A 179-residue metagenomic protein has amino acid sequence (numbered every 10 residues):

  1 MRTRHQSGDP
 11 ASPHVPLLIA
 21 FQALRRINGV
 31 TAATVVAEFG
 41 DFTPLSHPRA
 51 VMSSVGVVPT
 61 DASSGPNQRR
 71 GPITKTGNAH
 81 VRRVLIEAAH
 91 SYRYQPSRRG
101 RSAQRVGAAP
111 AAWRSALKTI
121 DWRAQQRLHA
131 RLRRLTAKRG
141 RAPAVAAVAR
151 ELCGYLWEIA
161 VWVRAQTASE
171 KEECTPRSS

Functional and structural regions predicted by a protein language model:
M1-S179: A detector of single, family-specific signature residues that are central to catalytic or substrate-handling motifs
